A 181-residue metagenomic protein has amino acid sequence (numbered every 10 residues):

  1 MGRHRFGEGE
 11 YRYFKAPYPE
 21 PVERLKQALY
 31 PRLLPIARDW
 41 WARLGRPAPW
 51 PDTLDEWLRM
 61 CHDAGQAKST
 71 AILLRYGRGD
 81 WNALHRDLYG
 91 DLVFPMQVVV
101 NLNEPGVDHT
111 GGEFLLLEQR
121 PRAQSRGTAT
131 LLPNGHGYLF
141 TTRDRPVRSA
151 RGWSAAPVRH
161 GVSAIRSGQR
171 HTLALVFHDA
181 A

Functional and structural regions predicted by a protein language model:
M1-Q97, N101-L139, R143-A181: Fe(II)/2-oxoglutarate oxygenase catalytic core
